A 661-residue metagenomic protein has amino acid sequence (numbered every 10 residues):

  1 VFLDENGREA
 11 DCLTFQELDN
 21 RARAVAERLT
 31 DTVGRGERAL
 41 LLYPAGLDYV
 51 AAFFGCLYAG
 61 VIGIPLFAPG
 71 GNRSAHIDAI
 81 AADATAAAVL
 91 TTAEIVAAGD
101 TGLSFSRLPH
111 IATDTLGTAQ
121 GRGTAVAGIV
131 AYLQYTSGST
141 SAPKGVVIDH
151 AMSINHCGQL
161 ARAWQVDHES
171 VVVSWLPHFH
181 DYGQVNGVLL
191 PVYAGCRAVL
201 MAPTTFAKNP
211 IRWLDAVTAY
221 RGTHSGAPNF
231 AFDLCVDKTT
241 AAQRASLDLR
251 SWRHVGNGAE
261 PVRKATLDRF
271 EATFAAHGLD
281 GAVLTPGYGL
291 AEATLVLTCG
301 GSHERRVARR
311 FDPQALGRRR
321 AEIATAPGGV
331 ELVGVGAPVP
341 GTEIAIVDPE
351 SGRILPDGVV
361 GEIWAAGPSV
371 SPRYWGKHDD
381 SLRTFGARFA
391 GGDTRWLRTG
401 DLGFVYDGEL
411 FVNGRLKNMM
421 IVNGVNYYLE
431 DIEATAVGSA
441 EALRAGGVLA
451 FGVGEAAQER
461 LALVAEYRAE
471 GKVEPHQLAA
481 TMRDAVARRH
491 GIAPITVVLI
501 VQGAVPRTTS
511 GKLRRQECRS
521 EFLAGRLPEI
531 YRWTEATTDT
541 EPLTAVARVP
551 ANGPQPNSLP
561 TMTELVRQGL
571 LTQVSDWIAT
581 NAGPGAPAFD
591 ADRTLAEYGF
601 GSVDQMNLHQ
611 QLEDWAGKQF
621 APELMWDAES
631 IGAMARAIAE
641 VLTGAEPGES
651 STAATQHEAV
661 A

Functional and structural regions predicted by a protein language model:
V1-L40, P44-V50, F54, G71-H76 (+2 more regions): Conserved AMP-binding/adenylate-forming core of the ANL superfamily
T118-Y135, S141-A142, V147, A151 (+2 more regions): Conserved pre-ATP/AMP-binding loop-to-beta segment of ANL
I154-V171, D181-T223, K238-A242, E343: Conserved AMP-binding/adenylation subdomain of ANL enzymes
G222-G226, K238-G329, E343, S351-G352: Gly/Ser/Thr-rich phosphate-binding loop
V333-A345, P349-G358, E362-V422, R548: Conserved ATP-binding/catalytic segment of the ANL
G400-L402, M419, V437-R468, I495-T496 (+1 more regions): C-terminal boundary motif of the adenylate-forming
G446-G447, V453, E459, A487-L513 (+3 more regions): AMP-binding/adenylate-forming catalytic domain of the ANL superfamily
T544-A588, D604-Q611, W615, R636-A661: Thiotemplate assembly-line natural product biosynthesis machinery
